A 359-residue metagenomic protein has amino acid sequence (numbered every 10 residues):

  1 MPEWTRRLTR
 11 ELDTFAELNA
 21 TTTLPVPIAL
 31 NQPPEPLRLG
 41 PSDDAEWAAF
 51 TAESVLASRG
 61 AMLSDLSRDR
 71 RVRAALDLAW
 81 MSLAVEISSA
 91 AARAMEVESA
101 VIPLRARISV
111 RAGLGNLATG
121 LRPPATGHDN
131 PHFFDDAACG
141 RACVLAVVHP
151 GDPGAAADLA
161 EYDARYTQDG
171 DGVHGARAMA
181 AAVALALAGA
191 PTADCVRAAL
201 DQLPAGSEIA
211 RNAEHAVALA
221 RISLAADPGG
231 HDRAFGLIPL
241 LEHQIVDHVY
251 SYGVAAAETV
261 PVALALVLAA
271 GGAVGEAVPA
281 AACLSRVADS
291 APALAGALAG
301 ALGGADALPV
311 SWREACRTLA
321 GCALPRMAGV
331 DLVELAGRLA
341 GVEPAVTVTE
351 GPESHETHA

Functional and structural regions predicted by a protein language model:
M1-A359: Structured, active/binding-site neighborhoods that engage oxygen-rich ligands
